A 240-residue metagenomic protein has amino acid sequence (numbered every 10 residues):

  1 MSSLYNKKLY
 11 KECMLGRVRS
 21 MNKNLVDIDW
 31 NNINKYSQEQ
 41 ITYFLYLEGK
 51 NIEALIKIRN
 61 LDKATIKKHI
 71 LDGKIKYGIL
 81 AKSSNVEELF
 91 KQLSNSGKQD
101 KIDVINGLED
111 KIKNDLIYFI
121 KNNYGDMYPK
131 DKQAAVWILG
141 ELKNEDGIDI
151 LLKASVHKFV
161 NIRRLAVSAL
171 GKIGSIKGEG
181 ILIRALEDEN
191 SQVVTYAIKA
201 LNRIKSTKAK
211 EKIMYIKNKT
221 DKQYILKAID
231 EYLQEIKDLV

Functional and structural regions predicted by a protein language model:
M1-S20: N-terminal amphipathic/basic-hydrophobic helices that include classical n-h-c signal peptides and signal-anchor
R19-Q38, L80: Short, Lys/Arg-enriched anionic-surface-contact patches
N34-G49: Short, amphipathic alpha-helical "recognition" segments used to contact nucleic acids or chromatin
Q40-F44, K57-I58, K68-G78, K91 (+7 more regions): Structural detector for internal amphipathic alpha-helices that build alpha-solenoid repeat scaffolds
A64: Key DNA-contact positions within bacterial/archaeal DNA-binding proteins
I79-Q92, K111-G125, N144-V156, S175-E187 (+2 more regions): Amphipathic alpha-helical scaffolding segments comprising HEAT/armadillo-like alpha-solenoid repeats
G97, M127-Y128, K158-F159, E189-N190 (+1 more regions): Short inter-helical turns and helix N-cap capping residues of alpha-solenoid HEAT/ARM repeat scaffolds
